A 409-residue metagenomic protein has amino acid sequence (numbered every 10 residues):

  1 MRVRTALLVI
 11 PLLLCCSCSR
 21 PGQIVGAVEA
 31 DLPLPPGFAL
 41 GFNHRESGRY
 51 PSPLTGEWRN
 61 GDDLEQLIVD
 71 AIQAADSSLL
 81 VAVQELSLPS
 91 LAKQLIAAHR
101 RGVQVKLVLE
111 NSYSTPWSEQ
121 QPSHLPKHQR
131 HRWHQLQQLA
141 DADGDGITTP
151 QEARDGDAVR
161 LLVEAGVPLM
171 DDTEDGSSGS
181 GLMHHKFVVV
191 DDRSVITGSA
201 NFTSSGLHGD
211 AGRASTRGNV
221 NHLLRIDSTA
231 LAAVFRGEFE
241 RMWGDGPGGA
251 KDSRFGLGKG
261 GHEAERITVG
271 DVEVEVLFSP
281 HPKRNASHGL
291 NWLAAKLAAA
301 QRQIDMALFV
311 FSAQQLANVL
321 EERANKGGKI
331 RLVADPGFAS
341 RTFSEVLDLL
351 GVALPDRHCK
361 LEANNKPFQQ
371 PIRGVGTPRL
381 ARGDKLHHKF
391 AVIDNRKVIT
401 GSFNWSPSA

Functional and structural regions predicted by a protein language model:
M1-L7: Bacterial N-terminal signal peptides that target proteins for export
L14-S17: C-terminal motif of bacterial Sec signal peptides marking the signal peptidase cleavage site
I24-A75, E85-A299, G337-K397, F403-A409: HKD-type phospholipase D/PLD-like phosphodiesterase module
L79-V83, M170-D171, I304-L308, L332-V333: Short catalytic-loop micro-motif centered on adjacent basic/acidic residues
H99, A324-N325: Gly/Ala-rich phosphate-binding loop of Rossmann-like dinucleotide-binding domains, activating on the conserved
K296-L297, M306-L320, A324, D335-A339 (+1 more regions): Extended non-catalytic domains of envelope/secretory-pathway proteins
